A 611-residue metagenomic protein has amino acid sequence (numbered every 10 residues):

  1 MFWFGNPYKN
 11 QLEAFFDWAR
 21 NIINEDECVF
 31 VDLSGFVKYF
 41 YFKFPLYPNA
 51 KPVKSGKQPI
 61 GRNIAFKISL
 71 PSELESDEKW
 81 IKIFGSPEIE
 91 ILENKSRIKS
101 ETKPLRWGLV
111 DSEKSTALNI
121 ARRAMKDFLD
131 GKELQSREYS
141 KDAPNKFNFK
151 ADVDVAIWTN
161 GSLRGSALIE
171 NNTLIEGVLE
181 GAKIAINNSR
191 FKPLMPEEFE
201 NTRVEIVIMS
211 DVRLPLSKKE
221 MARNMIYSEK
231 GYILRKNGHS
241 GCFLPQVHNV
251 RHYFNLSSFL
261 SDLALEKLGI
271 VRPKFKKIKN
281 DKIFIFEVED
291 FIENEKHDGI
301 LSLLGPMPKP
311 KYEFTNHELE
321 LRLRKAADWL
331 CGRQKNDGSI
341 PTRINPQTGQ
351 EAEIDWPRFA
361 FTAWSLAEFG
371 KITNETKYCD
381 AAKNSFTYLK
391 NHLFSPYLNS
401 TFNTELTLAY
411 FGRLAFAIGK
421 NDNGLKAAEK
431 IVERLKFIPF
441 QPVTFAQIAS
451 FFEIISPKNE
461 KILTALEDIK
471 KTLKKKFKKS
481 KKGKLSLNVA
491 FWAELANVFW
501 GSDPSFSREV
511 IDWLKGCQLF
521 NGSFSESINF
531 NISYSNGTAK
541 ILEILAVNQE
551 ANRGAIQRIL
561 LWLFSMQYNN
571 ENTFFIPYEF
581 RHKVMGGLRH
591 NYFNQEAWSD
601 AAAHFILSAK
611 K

Functional and structural regions predicted by a protein language model:
N49-P59: A short, well-structured beta->alpha microelement
K103-G299: Basic nucleic-acid-binding interfaces
S302-P357, N384, M566-T573, Y592: Low-complexity, Ser/Thr/Pro/Gly-enriched N-terminal "stalk/linker" regions
P308-T315, A360-E375, T407-D422, Q447-E460 (+3 more regions): Well-ordered alpha-helical scaffold segments within catalytic/enzyme domains
R322-S339, D380-Y397, L425-F440, T464-K481 (+2 more regions): Long, well-ordered core segments of solenoidal/helical folds
G338-F361, S365-I454, T464-A465, N569-N570 (+1 more regions): Extended ligand-binding groove/face enriched in aromatic
N345-A360, F394-L408, L435-A446, K475-E494 (+3 more regions): Solvent-exposed loop and edge beta-strand segments that line ligand/cofactor-binding and catalytic clefts
I354, F520, N529-G537, L542 (+2 more regions): CBM-like carbohydrate-recognition segments
